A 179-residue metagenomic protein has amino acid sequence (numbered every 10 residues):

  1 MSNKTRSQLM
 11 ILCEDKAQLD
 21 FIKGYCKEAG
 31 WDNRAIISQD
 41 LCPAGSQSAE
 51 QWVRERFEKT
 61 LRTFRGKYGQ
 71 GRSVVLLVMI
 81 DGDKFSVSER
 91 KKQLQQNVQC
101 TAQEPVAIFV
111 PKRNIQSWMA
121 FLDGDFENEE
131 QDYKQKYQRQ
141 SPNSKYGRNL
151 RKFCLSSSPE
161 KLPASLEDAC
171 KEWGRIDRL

Functional and structural regions predicted by a protein language model:
M1-Q8, A17-G45, R54-L179: C-terminal accessory helical subdomains adjacent to catalytic cores in phosphodiester- and nucleotide-handling enzymes
M10-L12: Short hydrophobic beta-strand segments
